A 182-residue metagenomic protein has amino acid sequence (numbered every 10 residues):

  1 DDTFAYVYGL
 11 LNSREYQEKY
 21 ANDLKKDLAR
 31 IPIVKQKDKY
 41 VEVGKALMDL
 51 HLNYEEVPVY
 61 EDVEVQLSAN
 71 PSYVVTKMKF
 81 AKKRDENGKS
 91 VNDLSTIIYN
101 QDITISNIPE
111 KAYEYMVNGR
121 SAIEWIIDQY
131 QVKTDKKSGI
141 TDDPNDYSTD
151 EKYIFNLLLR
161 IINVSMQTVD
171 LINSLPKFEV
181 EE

Functional and structural regions predicted by a protein language model:
D1-E182: Sequence-level detector for compositionally biased, low-complexity segments
